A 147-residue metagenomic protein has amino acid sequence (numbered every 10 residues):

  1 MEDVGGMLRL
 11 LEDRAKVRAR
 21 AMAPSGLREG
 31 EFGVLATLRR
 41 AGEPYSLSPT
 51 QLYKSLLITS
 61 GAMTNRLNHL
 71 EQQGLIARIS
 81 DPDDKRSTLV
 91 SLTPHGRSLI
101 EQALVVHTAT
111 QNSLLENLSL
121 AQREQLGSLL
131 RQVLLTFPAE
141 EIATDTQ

Functional and structural regions predicted by a protein language model:
M1-S25: N-terminal leader segment of winged-helix/HTH proteins
V4, L8, E12, L57 (+2 more regions): Short amphipathic alpha-helical segments with heptad-repeat character
G6, G33-T37, S98, Q125: Pre-recognition alpha-helix immediately N-terminal to the DNA-recognition helix within helix-turn-helix or winged-helix
L8-E12, A36-E43, L104, R131: Short, locally clustered residues in the helix-turn-helix/winged-helix DNA-binding domain
K16-T59, D145-Q147: N-terminal helix-turn-helix DNA-binding core of bacterial DNA-binding proteins
N68-S128: Charged, amphipathic alpha-helical coiled-coil/dimerization segments
A121-Q147: C-terminal regulatory/oligomerization modules of transcriptional regulators
